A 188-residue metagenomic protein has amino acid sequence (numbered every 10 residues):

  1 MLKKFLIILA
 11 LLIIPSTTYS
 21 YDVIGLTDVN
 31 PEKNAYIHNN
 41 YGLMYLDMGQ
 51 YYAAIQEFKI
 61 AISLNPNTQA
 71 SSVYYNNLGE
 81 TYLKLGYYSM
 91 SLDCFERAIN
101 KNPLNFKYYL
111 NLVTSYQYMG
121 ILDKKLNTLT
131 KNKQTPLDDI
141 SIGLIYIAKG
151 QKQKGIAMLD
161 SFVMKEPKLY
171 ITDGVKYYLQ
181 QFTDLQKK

Functional and structural regions predicted by a protein language model:
Y21, L26, P136, I140 (+1 more regions): Terminal, low-structured helical/coil segments at or just beyond the last alpha-helical repeat
E32, P66-Q69, P103, K133 (+1 more regions): Short coil turns that delineate tetratricopeptide repeat
I37, A70-Y74, Y108, D138 (+1 more regions): TPR alpha-solenoid repeat register
N40, N76-N77, N111, S141 (+1 more regions): Canonical tetratricopeptide repeat
D47-M48, K84, Y118-M119, A148 (+1 more regions): Register position in tetratricopeptide repeats
